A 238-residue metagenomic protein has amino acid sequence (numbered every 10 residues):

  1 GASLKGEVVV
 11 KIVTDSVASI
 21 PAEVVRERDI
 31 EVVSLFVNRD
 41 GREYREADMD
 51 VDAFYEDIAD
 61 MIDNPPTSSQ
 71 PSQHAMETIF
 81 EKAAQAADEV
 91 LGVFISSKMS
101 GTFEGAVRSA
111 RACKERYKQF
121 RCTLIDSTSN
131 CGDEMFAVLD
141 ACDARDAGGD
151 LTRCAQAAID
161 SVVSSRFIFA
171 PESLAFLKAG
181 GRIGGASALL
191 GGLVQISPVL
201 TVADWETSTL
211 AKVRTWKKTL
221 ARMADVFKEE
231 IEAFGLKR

Functional and structural regions predicted by a protein language model:
G1-L4: Gram-positive cell-envelope targeting signals
G6-E7, K11, P21-E31, L35-N38 (+5 more regions): Mixed-charge interfacial surface used for oligomerization/domain docking and macromolecular partner engagement
K11-A75: N-terminal glycine-rich anion-binding loop in soluble enzyme alpha/beta folds
T14, F94-S96, I125-D126: Short beta-strand segments
A53, P65-H74, T78, Q85 (+3 more regions): Structured, active/binding-site neighborhoods that engage oxygen-rich ligands
A59-M61, A87-G92, K114-I125: Glycine/charged-rich beta-loop-alpha catalytic/anionic-binding loops adjacent to active sites
P66, S96, T209-V213: Active-site oxyanion-binding pockets that recognize sulfate/phosphate
Q73-A106: N-terminal glycine-rich phosphate/adenylate-binding segment common to multiple enzyme folds
